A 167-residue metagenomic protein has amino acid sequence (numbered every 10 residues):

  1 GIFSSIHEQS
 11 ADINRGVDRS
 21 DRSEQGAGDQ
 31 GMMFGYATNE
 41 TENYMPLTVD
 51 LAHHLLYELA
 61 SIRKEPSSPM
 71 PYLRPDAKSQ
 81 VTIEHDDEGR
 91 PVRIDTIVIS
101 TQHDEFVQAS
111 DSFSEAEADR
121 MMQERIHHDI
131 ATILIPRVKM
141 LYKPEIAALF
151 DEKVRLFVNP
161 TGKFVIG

Functional and structural regions predicted by a protein language model:
G1-I166: Glycine-rich, mobile lid/loop segments that gate access to catalytic sites or pores
